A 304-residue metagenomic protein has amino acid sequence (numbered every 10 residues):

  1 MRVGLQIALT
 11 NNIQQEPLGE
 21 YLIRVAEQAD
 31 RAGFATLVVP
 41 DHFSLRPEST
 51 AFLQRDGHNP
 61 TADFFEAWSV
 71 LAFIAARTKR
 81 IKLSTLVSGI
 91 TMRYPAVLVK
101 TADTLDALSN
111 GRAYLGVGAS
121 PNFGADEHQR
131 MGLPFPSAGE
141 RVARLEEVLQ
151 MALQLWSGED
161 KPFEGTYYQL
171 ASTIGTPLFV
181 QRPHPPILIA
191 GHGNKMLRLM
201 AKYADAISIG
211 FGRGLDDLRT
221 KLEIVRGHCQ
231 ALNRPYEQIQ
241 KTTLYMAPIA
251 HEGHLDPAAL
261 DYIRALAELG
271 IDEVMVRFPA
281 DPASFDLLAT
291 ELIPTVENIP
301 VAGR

Functional and structural regions predicted by a protein language model:
M1-R304: Active-site-adjacent structural elements that line small-molecule/cofactor binding pockets in enzymes
